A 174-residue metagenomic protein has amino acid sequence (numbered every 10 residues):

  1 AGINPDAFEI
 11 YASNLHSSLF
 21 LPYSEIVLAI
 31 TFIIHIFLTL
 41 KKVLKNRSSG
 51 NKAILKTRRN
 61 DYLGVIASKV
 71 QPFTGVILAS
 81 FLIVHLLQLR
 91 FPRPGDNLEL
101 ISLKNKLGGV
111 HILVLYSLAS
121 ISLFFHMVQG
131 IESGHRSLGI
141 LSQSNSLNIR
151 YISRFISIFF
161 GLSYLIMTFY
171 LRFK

Functional and structural regions predicted by a protein language model:
A1-K174: Membrane-embedded alpha-helical bundles that constitute the cytochrome b-like, heme-associated redox core of multi-pass
